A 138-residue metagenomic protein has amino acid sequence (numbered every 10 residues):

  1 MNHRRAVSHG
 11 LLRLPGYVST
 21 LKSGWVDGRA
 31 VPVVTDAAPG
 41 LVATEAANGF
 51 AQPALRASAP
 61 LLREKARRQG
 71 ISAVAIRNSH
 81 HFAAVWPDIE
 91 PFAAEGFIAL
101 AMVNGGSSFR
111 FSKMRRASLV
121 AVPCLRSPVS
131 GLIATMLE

Functional and structural regions predicted by a protein language model:
N2-H9: Secretory-pathway/luminal and periplasmic proteins that interact with or process carbohydrate-rich
G10-R63: Active-site cofactor/substrate anionic-group-binding motifs, chiefly glycine- and Lys/Arg-rich phosphate-binding loops
T44, S72-N78, A99-V103, L137-E138: General beta-strand structural signal in soluble alpha/beta enzymes
L61-V74: Conserved catalytic cysteine-centered active-site region of acyl-thioester-dependent Claisen-condensing enzymes
R63-K65, S79-A83, I89: Intrinsically disordered, low-complexity linker/loop segments enriched in Gly/Pro and charged/polar residues
N78-F82, V103-F109, K113: Acidic, glycine-rich active-site loops and adjacent beta-strand->loop/helix elements that engage anionic groups
S108-E138: Phosphate/diphosphate-binding glycine-rich loops and adjacent basic-rich segments that engage nucleotide
